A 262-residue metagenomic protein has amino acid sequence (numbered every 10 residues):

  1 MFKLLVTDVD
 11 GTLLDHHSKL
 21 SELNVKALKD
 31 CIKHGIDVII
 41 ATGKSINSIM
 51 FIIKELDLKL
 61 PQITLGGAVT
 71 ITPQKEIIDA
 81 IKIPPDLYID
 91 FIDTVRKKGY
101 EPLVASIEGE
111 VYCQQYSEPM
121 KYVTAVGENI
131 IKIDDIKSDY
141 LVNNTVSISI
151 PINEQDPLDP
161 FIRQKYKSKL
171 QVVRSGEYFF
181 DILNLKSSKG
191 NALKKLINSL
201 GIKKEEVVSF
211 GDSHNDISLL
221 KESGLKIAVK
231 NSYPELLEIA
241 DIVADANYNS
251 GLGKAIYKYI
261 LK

Functional and structural regions predicted by a protein language model:
M1-L4, S21, D181-K262: Mg2+-dependent phosphoryl-transfer enzymes with acidic/Ser/Thr/Gly-rich catalytic loops
F2-H17: Asp-based phosphoryl-transfer active-site loop
H17-M120: Active-site phosphate-binding/coordination module
G35-I39, L58-L60, V146-I148, E205-E206 (+2 more regions): Short active-site oxyanion
I46, Y88, D159, G190 (+1 more regions): A general structural signal for well-ordered alpha-helical segments in protein cores
L56-L58, L65-G66, K165-S168, E222-S223 (+1 more regions): Short, structured coil segments at secondary-structure junctions
K59-L65, T124-A125, V172-V173, K226-K230 (+1 more regions): Short hydrophobic/aromatic-enriched beta-strand-loop microsegments
T94, K98-F210, H214-L219, N231: Conserved acidic, metal-coordinating active-site core of Asp-based, Mg2+-dependent phosphoryl-transfer enzymes
